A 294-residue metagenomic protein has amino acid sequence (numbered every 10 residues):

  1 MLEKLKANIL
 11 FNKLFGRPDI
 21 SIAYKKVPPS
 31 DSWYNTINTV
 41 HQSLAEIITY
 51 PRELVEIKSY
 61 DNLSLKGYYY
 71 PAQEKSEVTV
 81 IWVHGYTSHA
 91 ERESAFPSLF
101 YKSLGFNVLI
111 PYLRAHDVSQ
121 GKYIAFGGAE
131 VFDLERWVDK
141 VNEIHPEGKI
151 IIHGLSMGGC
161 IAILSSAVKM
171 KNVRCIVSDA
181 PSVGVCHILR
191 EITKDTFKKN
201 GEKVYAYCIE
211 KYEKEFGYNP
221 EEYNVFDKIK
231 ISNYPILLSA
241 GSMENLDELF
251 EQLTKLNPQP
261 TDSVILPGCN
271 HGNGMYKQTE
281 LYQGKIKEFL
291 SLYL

Functional and structural regions predicted by a protein language model:
M1-K58: An N-terminal hydrophobic leader/cap segment in hydrolases
E77-G85: Short beta-strand element of the alpha/beta-hydrolase
Y86-F100, L113: The serine-hydrolase catalytic nucleophile loop
A90, R114-H145, K149: Catalytic nucleophile-loop/oxyanion-hole region of alpha/beta-hydrolase and closely related hydrolase-like folds
F100-Q120: Conserved alpha/beta-hydrolase
L164-Y218: Hydrolase active-site cap/lid region
I231-N233, L238-A240: Short beta-strand/loop motif that positions the catalytic acidic residue of the alpha/beta-hydrolase fold
C269-E280: Catalytic histidine-centered segment of alpha/beta-hydrolase-like enzymes
